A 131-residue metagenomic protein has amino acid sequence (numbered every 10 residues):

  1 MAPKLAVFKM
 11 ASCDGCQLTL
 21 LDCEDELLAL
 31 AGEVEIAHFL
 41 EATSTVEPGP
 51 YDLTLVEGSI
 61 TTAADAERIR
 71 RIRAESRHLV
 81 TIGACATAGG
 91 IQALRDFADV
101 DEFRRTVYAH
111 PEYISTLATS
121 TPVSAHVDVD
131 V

Functional and structural regions predicted by a protein language model:
M1-V131: Iron-sulfur-associated redox domains of electron-transfer enzymes in respiratory and anaerobic energy metabolism
